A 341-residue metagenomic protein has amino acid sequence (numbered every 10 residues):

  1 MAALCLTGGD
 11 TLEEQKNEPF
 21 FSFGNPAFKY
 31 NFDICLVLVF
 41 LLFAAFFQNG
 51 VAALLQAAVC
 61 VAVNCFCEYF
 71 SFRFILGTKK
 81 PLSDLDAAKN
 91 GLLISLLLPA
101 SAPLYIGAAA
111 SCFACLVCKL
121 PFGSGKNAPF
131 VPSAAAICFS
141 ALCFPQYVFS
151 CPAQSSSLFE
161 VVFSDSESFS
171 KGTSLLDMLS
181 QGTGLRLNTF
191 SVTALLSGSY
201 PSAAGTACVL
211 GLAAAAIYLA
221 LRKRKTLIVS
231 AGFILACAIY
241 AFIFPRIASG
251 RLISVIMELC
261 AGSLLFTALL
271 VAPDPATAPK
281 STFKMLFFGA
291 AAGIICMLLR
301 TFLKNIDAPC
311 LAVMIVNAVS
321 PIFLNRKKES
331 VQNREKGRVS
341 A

Functional and structural regions predicted by a protein language model:
M1-R73, E335-A341: N-terminal signal-anchor module of multipass membrane proteins
Q15-E18, F66-T78, C115-K126, A214-R222 (+1 more regions): C-terminal ends of transmembrane helices
V37-A44, N64-E68, A87-L96, S111-C118 (+4 more regions): Hydrophobic, membrane-inserted alpha-helices
G50-A62, S101-A109, L195-V209, R251-L264: Structural signature of hydrophobic alpha-helical transmembrane segments
L82, D86-A87, L92-S164: Membrane-interface helix-loop-helix junctions at boundaries between adjacent transmembrane segments
A110-S111, S133-A136, V229-A238, M285-I294 (+1 more regions): Central hydrophobic cores of alpha-helical transmembrane segments in multi-pass integral membrane proteins
N127-A213: Long hydrophobic alpha-helical segments that form multi-pass transmembrane helix bundles in integral membrane proteins
P129-S133, V255-L264, M285, L303-M314: Loop-to-transmembrane alpha-helix initiation sites
